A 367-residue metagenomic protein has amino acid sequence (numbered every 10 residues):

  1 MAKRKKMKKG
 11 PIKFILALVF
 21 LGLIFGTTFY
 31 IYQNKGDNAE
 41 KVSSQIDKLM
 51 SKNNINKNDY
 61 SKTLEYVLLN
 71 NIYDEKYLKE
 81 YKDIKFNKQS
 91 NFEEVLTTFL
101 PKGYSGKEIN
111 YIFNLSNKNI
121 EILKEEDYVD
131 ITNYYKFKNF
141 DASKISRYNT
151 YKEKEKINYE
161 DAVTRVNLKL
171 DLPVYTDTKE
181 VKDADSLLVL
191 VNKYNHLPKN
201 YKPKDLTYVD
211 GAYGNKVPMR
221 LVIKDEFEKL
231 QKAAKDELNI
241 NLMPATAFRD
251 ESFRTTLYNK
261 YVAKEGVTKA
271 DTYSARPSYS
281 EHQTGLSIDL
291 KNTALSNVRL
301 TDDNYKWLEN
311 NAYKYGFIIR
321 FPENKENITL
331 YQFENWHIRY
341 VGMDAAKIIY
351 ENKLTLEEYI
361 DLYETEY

Functional and structural regions predicted by a protein language model:
A2-K8, K13, I24-T246, E251-Y367: Extracytoplasmic cell-surface/polysaccharide-interacting catalytic and binding patches
I15-F20: Sec-dependent N-terminal signal peptides
